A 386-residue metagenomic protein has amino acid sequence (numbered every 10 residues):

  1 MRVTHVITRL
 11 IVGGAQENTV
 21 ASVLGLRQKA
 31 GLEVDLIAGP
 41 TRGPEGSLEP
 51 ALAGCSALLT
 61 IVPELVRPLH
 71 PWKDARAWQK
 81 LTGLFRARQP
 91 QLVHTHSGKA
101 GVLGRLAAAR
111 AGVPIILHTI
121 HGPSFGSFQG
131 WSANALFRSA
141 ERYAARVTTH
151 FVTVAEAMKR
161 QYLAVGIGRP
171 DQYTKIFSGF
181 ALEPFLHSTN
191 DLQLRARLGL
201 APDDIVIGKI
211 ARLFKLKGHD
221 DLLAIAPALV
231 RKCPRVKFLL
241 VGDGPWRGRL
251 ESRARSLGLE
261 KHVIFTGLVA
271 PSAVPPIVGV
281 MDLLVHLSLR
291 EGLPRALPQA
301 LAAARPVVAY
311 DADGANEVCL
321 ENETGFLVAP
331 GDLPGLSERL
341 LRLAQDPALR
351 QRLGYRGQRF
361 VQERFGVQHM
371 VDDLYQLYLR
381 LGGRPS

Functional and structural regions predicted by a protein language model:
H5-K73, Y173: N-terminal strand-loop element at the rim of the active site of nucleotide-sugar-dependent glycosyltransferases
Q16-L24, I205, K209-R231, P245-S252 (+2 more regions): A conserved mid-protein helix/loop that constitutes part of the nucleotide-sugar donor-binding site
F85, L268-V269, P276-M281: Short alpha-helical donor nucleotide-sugar binding micro-motif in glycosyltransferases
V147-K175, F180-P184: A short, active-site helix/loop in glycosyltransferases that binds the activated sugar's phosphate group
A196, G335, R342, L349-E363 (+1 more regions): A short, well-ordered alpha-helix in the C-terminal region of glycosyltransferases
L289: Aromatic "clamp/platform" in nucleotide-sugar-dependent glycosyltransferases that forms part of the donor/acceptor
P306-A309, C319: Short hydrophobic beta-strand element within catalytic cores of glycosyltransferases and related nucleotide-activated
E321-N322, F326-L333, R342-P347: Conserved acidic donor-binding segment of nucleotide-sugar-dependent glycosyltransferases
